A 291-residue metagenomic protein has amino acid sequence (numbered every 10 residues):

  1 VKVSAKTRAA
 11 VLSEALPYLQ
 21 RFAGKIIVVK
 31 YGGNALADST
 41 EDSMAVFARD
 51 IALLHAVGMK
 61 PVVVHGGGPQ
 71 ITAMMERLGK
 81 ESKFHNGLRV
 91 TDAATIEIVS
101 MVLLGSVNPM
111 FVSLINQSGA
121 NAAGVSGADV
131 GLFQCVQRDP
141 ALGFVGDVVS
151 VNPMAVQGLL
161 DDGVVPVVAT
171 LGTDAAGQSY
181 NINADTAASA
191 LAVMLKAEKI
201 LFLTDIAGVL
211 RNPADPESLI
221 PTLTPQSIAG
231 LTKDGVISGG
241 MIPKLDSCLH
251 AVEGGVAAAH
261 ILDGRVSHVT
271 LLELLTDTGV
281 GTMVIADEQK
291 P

Functional and structural regions predicted by a protein language model:
V1-R265, L272-L274, T278, I285-P291: Nucleotide/pyrophosphate-binding catalytic subdomain
